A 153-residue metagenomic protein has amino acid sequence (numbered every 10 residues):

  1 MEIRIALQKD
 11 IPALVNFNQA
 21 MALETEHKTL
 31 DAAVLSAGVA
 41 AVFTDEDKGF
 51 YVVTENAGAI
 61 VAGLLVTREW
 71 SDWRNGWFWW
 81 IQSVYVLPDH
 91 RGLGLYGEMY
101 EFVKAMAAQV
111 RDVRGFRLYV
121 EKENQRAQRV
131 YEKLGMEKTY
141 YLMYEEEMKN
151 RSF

Functional and structural regions predicted by a protein language model:
M1-K9, R151-F153: Conserved N-terminal entry element of GNAT/NAT acetyltransferase domains
I5-Q8, N16-G76, Q82, L87 (+2 more regions): Acetyl-CoA-dependent GNAT
W70-I81, R91, D112-R114, T139: A conserved beta-turn-beta hairpin within the catalytic core of GNAT-like acetyltransferases that forms part
L87-D89, L93, K122-E123: Active-site acidic-Proline motif in GNAT/NAT acetyltransferases
G97, K122-Y140: Conserved active-site alpha-helix within GNAT-family acetyltransferase domains
E98-R114: Conserved acyl-CoA
Q109, K133, L142-F153: Terminal substrate-recognition subdomain of acyl/acetyltransferases
R114-A127, E145-K149: Conserved beta-strand-loop-alpha-helix junction that forms the acyl-donor binding cleft
